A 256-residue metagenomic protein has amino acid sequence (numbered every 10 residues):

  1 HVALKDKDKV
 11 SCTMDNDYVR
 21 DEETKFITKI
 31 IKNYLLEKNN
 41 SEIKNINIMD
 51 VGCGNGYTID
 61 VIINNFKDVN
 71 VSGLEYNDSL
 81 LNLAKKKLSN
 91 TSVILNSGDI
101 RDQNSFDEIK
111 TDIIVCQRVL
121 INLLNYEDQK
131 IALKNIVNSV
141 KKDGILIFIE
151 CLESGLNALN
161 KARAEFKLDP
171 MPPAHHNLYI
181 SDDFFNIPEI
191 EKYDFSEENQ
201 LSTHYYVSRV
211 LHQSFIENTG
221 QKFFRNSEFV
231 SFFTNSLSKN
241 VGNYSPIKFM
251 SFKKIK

Functional and structural regions predicted by a protein language model:
H1-N40: Conserved class I S-adenosyl-L-methionine
M49, N55-D102: Class I SAM-dependent methyltransferase SAM/SAH-binding core
V115: A conserved beta-strand element that flanks and buttresses the S-adenosyl-L-methionine
L123-N135: A short, conserved alpha-helix within the catalytic core of class I
V140-I145: Short glycine-dipeptide loop
I147-P170: Conserved class I S-adenosyl-L-methionine
A174-E197: Short alpha-helix
Y193-E228: Conserved catalytic loop of SAM-dependent methyltransferase domains
